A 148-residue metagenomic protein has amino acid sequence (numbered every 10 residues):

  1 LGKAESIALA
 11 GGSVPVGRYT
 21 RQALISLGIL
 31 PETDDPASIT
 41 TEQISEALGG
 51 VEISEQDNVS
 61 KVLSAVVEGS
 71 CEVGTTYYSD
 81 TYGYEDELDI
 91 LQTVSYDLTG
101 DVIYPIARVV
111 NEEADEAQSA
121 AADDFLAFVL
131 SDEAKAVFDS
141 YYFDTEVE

Functional and structural regions predicted by a protein language model:
L1-E148: Exported/periplasmic ABC-transporter solute-binding proteins
